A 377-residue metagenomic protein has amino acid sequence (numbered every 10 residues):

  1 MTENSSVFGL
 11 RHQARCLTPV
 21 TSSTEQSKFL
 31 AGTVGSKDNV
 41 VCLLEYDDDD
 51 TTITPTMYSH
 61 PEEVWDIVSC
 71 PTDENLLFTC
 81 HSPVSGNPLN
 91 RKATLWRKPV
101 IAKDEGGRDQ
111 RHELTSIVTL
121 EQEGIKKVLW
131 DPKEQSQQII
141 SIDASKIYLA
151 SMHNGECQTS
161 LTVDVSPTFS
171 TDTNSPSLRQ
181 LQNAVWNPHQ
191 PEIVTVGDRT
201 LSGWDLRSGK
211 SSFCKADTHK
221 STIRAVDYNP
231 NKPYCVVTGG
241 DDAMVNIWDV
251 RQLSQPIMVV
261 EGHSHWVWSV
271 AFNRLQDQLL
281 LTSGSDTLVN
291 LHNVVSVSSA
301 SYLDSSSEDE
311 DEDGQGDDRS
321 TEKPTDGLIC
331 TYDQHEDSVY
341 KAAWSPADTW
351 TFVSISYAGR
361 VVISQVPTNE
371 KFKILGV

Functional and structural regions predicted by a protein language model:
M1-F8, V20-S59, P83-R111, I363 (+1 more regions): Beta-propeller domains
F8-A14, M57-V64, I117-I125, D164-L181 (+4 more regions): WD40/WD-repeat beta-propeller blade N-cap
P19-Q26, V68-E74, L129-S136, A184-Q190 (+4 more regions): Loop/turn segments within WD40 beta-propeller blades
L30-V34, L77-H81, G86, Q138-D143 (+4 more regions): Conserved beta-strand element within WD40/beta-propeller blades
S36-C42, P83-T94, K126, A144-Y148 (+9 more regions): Short coil/turn segments within WD40 beta-propeller repeats
Y46-D49, K98-I101, M152-G155, L206-G209 (+3 more regions): Short loop/turn segments that connect beta-strands within beta-propeller blades
L89-Q138, I142-I147, H153-L181: Asp-box/WD-like beta-propeller blade repeats and closely related beta-sheet repeat scaffolds
C214-S221, D227-V377: Structured C-terminal portions of repeat-based eukaryotic scaffold domains
